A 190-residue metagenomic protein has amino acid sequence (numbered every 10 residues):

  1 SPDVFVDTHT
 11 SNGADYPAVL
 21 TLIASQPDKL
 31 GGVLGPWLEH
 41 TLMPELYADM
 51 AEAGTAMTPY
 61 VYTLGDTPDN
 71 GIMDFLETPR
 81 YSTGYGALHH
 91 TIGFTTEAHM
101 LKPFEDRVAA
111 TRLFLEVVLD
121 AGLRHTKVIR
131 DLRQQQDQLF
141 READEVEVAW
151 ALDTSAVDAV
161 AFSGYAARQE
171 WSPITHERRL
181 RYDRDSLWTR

Functional and structural regions predicted by a protein language model:
S1, L34, L38, P103-A110: Extracytoplasmic/periplasmic, Sec-exported soluble proteins
S1-P2, Y47, A51, D120-R124: Sec-exported extracytoplasmic/periplasmic mature domains
P2-V4, A53-M57, H90-T91: Loop/turn elements at helix/coil->beta-strand transitions in domains of secreted/extracellular proteins
D3-L46: Active-site-proximal loop/hinge segments that shape catalytic or ion-binding/gating pockets
D7-H9, T58-Y60, E97-L101: Generic beta-strand/beta-sheet core signal
E39-Y47, I129-Q136: Low-complexity, flexible helical/coil segments
E45-T63: Proline/glycine-rich low-complexity loops and linkers
T63-R190: Hard-cation-handling environments
